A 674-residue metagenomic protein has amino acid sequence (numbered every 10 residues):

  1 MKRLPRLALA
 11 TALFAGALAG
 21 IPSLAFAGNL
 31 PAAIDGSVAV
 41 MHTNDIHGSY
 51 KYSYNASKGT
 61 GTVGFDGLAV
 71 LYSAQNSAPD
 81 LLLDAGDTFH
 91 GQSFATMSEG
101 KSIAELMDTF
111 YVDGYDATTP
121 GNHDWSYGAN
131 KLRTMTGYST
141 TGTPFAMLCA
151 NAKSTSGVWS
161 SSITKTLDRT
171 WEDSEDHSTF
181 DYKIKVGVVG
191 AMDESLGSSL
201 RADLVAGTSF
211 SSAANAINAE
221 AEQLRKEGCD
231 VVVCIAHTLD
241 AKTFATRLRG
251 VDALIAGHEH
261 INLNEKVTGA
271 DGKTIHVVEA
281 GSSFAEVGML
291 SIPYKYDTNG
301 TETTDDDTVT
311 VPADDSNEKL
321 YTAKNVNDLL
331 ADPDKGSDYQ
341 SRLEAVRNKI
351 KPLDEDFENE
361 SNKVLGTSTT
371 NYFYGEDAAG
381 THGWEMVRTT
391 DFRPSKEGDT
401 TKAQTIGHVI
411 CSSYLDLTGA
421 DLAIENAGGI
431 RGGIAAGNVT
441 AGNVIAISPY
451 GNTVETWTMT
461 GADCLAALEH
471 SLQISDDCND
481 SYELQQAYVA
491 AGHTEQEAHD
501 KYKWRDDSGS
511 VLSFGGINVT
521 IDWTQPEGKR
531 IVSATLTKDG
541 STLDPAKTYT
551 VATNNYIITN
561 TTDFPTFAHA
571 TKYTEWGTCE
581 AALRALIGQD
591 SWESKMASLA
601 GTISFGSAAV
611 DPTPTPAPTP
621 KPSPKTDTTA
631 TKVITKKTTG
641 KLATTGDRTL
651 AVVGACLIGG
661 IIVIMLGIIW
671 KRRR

Functional and structural regions predicted by a protein language model:
M1-A8: Bacterial N-terminal signal peptides that target proteins for export
A10-G20: Bacterial N-terminal signal peptides
L18-I34, A643-T644, R648-L650, W670: Sec-dependent signal peptide cleavage junction
G28-T322, T401, I406-V409, T574-T578: Acidic, metal/ion-coordinating pockets
I34-A39, S49-Y52, V63, P144-N151 (+8 more regions): Feature captures C-terminal
H177-F180, Y294-V439, I587-V610: A short C-terminal boundary segment appended to hydrolase-like catalytic domains
F605-D647: C-terminal low-complexity, Ser/Thr- and acidic/Pro-rich disordered "stalk" regions positioned immediately N-terminal
A655-R674: C-terminal membrane-anchoring or membrane-association module
